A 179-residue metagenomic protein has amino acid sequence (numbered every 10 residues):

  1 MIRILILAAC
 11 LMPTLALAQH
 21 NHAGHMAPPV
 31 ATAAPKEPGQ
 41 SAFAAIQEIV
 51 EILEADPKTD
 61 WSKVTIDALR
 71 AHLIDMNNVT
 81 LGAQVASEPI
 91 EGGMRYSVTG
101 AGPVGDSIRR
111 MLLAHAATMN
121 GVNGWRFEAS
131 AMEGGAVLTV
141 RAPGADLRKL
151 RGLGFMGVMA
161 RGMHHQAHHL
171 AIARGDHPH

Functional and structural regions predicted by a protein language model:
I4-T14: Bacterial N-terminal signal peptides
P13-H179: Intrinsically disordered, low-complexity terminal tails/loops enriched in metal-binding residues
